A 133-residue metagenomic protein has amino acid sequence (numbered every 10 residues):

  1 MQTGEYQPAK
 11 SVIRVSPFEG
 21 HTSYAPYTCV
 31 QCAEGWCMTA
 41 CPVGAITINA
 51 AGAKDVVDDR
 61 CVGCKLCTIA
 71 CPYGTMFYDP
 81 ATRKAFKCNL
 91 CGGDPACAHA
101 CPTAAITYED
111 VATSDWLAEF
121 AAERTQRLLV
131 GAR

Functional and structural regions predicted by a protein language model:
G4-M38, D58-R133: Flanking helices and flexible, charged tails adjoining ferredoxin-like Fe-S electron-transfer domains in multi-subunit
C32-K54: Ordered, amphipathic secondary-structure segments that act as subunit-interaction surfaces in large macromolecular
